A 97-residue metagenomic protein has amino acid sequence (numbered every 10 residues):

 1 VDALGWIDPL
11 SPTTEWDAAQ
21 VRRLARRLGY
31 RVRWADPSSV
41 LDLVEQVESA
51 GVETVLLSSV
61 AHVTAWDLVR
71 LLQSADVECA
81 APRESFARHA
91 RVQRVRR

Functional and structural regions predicted by a protein language model:
V1-R97: Short, structured surface patches at the beginning of a domain
